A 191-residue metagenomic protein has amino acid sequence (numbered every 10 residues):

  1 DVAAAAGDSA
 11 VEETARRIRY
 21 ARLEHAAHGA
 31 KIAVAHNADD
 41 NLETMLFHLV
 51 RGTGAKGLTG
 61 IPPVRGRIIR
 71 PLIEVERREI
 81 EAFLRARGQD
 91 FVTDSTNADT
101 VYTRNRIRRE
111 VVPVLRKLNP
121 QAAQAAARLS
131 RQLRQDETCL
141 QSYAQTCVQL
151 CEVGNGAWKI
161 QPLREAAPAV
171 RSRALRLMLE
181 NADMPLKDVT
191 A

Functional and structural regions predicted by a protein language model:
D1-P113: Core alpha/beta nucleotide-donor-binding catalytic domains of modification enzymes
N41, A125, V170-A174: Residue-level detector of well-ordered alpha-helical segments, enriched for hydrophobic/aromatic packing positions
V92-S95, L118-A127, D183-A191: Short, surface-exposed acidic
R106-V114, R128, A174-M178: A general alpha-helix detector
L115, N119-A122, A126-L140: Amphipathic alpha-helical coiled-coil segments
L140-C147: Long, charged amphipathic helices and adjacent flexible linkers at domain junctions
G154-A191: Mid-to-C-terminal catalytic/tRNA-binding core of tRNA(Ile)-lysidine synthase
